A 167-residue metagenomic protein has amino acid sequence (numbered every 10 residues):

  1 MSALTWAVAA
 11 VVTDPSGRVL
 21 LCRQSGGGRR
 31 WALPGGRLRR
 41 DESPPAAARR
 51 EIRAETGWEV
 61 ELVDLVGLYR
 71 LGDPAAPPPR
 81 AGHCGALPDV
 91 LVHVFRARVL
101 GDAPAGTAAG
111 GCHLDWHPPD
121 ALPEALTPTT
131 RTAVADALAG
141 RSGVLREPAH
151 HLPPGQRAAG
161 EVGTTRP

Functional and structural regions predicted by a protein language model:
M1-V19, R37: Conserved N-terminal beta-strand and adjoining loop/helix that marks the start of the Nudix/MutT-like hydrolase domain
L4, R29, D89-L91: Residue-level preference for beta-strand/loop junctions
A32-G35: A short gly/proline-enriched turn/hairpin at secondary-structure junctions
L38-E61, L71-A135, G163-P167: Unchanged
V63-G67: Conserved S-adenosyl-L-methionine
A135-P167: Charged phosphate-binding loop/patch that engages nucleotide di/tri-phosphates or the phosphate backbone of nucleic
